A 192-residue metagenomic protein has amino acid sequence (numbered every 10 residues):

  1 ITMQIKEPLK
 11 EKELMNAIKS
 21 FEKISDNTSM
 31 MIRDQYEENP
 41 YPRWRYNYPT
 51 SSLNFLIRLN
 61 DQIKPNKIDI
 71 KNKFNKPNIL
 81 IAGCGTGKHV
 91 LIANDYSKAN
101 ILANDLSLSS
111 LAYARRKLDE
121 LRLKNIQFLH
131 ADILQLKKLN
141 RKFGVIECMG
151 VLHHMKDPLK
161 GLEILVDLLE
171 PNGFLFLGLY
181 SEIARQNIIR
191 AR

Functional and structural regions predicted by a protein language model:
I1-R43: N-terminal auxiliary segments of SAM/dcSAM-dependent transferases
T86-K98: Conserved SAM-binding loop of SAM-dependent methyltransferases across substrates and taxa, primarily the Class I
N100-D105: Conserved SAM-binding motif I beta-strand of class I
R122-L134: Conserved SAM-binding strand-loop segment of SAM-dependent methyltransferases
L136-I146: A short acidic, Gly/Pro-enriched loop at the edge of an enzyme's catalytic core that lines a small-molecule cofactor
G144-D157: A short SAM/SAH-binding and catalytic strip from SAM-dependent methyltransferases
L159-P171: A short glycine-rich, Lys/Arg-flanked "PGG" loop and its adjoining helix->strand segment in the class I
F174-R192: Conserved class I S-adenosyl-L-methionine
